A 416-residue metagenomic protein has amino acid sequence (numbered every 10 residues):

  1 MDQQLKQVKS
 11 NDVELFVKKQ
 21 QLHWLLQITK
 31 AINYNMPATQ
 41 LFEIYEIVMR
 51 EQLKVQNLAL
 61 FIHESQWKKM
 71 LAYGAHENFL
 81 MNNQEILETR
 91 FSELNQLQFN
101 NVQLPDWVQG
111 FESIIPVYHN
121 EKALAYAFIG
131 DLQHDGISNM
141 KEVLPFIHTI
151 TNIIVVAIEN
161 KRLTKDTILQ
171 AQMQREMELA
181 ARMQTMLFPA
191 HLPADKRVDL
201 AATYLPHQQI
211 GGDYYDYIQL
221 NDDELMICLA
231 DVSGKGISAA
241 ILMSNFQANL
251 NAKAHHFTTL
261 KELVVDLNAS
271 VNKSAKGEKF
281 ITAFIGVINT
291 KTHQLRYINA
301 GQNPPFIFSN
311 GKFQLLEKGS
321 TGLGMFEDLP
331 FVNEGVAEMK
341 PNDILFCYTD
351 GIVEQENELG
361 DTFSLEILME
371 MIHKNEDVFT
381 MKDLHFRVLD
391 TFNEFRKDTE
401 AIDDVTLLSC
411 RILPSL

Functional and structural regions predicted by a protein language model:
M1-Y34: Signal-transmission linkers at sensory-effector interfaces
Q3, L124-I150, K235, E354-T362 (+1 more regions): Regulatory loop-to-helix N-cap segments in sensory/regulatory domains that couple ligand/signal detection
L26, K30-L71, P193, G277: Helix-loop-beta substructure at the N-terminus of cytosolic sensory domains that couple signal/ligand detection
A75, Y126-I137, I158, V232 (+1 more regions): Short beta-strand-to-loop transition segments that serve as allosteric relay/switch motifs in sensory/regulatory domains
Q103-L104, Q109-H119, A125: A short, aliphatic-rich beta-strand micro-motif
I137-E159, N245, K340-P341: Amphipathic alpha-helical "output/dimerization" segments
T164, I168-F346, E394-L416: … and, occasionally, acidic/histidine-rich disordered N-termini of signaling adaptors
K340-C347, V353-L416: C-terminal catalytic subdomain
